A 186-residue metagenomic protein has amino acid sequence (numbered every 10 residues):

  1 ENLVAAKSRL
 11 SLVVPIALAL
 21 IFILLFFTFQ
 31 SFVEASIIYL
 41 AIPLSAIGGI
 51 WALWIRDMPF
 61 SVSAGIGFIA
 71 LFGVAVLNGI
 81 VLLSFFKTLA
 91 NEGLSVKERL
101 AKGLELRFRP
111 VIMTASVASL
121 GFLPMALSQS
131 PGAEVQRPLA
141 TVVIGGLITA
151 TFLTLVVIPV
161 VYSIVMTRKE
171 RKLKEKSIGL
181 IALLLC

Functional and structural regions predicted by a protein language model:
E1-I16, V62, S130, V135: Juxtamembrane "pre-transmembrane" interface segments
L12-P15, G65-F68, P138-V142: Alpha-helical transmembrane segments of integral membrane proteins
V14-L18, L40-I42, G179-A182: Hydrophobic H-region at the start of alpha-helical membrane spans
L20-R107, I112-P131, G145, T149 (+1 more regions): Hydrophobic transmembrane alpha-helices and their membrane-interface caps in long multi-pass transport proteins
P43, V135-A140: Structured binding elements
N91, E98-A101, P131, V160-C186: Interfacial helix-loop-helix hairpins and adjacent transmembrane helices of multi-pass alpha-helical membrane proteins
